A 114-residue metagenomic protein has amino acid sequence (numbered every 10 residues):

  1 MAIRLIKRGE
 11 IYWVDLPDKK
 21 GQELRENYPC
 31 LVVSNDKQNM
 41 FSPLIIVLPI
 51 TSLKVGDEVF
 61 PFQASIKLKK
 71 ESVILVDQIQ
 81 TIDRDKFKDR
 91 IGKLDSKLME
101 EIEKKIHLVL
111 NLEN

Functional and structural regions predicted by a protein language model:
M1-N114: Conserved functional hotspots at enzyme active or ligand-binding sites that engage polyanionic ligands
